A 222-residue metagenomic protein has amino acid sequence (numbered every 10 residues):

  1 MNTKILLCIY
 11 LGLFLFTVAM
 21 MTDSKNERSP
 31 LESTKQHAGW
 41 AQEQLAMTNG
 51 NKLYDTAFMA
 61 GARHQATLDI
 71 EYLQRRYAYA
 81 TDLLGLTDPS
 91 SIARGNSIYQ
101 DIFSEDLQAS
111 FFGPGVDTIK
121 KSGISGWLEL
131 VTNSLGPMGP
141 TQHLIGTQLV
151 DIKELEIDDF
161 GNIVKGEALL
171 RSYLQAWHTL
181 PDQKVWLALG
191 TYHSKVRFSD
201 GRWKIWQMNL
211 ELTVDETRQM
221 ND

Functional and structural regions predicted by a protein language model:
M1-D23: Classical Sec-dependent N-terminal signal peptides that target proteins to the secretory pathway
E27-D101: Short, low-complexity N-terminal intrinsically disordered segments enriched in polar/charged residues
S29, S33-K35, G39-E43, N162-R171 (+1 more regions): Short beta-strand edge/turn micro-motifs at domain boundaries
L73-R76, F103-E105, L144-G146, A188-Y192 (+1 more regions): Residues that flank catalytic or metal-binding motifs in active/ligand-binding sites
T81, F103, L174-A176, N209-L212: Short beta-strand segments enriched in hydrophobic/aromatic residues within well-folded beta-rich domains
T87-I92, E156-G166, P181-K184, D200-K204: Short, solvent-exposed loop/turn segments that connect beta-strands within catalytic domains and beta-strand-rich
A93-Y173: A solvent-exposed, acidic/Ser-Thr-rich amphipathic alpha-helical stretch
P137, A176-L187, D215-E216: Short, cysteine-centered beta-strand-loop-beta hairpins and adjacent loop/turn segments enriched in charged/polar
